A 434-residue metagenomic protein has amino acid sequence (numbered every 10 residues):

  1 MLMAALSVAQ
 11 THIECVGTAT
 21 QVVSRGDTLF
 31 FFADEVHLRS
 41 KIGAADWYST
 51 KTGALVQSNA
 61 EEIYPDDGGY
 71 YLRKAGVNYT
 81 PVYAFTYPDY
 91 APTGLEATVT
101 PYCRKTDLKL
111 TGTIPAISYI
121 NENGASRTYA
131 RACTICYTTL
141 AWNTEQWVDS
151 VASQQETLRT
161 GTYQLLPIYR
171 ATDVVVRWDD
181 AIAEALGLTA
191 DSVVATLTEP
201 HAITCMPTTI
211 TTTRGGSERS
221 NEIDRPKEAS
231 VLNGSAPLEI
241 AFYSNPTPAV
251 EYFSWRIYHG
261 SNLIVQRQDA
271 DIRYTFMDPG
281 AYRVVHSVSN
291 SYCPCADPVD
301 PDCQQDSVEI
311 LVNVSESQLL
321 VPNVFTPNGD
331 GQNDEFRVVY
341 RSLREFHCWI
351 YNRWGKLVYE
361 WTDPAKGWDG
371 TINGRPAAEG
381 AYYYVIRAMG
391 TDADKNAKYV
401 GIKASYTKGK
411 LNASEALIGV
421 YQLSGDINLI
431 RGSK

Functional and structural regions predicted by a protein language model:
A4-L6: N-terminal signal peptide c-region/cleavage motif recognized by signal peptidases
Q10-L38, A44-W47, K51-T52, Q57-L319 (+2 more regions): Extracellular/lumenal mature domains of secreted and surface-exposed proteins
E239-Y243, S291-Y292, I310-K434: Short loop/turn motifs at secondary-structure boundaries
